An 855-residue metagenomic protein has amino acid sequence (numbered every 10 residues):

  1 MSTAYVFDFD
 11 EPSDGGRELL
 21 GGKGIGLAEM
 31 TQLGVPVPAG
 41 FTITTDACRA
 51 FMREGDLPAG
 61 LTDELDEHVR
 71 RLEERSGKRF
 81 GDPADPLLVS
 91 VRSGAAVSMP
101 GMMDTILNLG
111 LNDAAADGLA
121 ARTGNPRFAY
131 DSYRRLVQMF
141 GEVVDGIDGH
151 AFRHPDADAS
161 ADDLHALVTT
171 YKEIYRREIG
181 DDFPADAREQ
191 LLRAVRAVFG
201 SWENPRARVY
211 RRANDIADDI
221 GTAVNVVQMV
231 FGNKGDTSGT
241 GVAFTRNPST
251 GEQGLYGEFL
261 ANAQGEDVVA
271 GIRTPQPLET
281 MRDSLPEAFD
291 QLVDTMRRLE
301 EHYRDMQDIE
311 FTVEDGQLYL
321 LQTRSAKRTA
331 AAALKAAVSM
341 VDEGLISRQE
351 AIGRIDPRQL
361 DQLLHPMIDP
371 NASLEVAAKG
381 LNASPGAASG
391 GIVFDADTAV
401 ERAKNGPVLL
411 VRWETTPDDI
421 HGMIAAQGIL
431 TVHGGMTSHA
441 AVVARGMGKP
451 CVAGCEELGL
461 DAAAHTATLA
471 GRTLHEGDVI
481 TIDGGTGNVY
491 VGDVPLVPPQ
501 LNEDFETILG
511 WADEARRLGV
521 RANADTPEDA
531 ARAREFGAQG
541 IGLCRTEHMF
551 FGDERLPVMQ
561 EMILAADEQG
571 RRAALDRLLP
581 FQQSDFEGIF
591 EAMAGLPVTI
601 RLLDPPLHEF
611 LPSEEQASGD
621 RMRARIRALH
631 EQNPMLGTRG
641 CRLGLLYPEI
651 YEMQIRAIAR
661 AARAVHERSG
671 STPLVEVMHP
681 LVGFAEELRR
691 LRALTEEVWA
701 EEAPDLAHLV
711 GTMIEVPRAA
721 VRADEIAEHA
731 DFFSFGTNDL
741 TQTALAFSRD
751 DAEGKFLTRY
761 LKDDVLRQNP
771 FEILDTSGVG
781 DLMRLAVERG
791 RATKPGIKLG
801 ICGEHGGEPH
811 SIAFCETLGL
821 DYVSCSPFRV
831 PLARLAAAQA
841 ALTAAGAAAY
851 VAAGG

Functional and structural regions predicted by a protein language model:
M1-E375, D397-L409, T416-H421, A425-Q427 (+10 more regions): Nucleotide/phosphate-binding sheet-loop regions of phosphoryl- and nucleotidyl-transfer enzymes
F41, V432-G434, A453-E456, C544 (+2 more regions): Short beta->alpha connector loops at strand-helix junctions that form conserved, small/polar/Pro-enriched
R92-S93, L501-D504, W511-G855: Conserved alpha/beta-domain cores
V195, L364-V393, T507-D513, R517-A522 (+1 more regions): Flexible inter-domain linker/hinge segments
K379-D418, L469-T507: Extended, non-globular alpha-helical segments
V411-W413, V432, G454, N523 (+2 more regions): Structural motif
Q427-H433, C451, G800: A short, small-residue-rich loop immediately preceding and capping a beta-strand
M447-K449: Residues forming the flavin
